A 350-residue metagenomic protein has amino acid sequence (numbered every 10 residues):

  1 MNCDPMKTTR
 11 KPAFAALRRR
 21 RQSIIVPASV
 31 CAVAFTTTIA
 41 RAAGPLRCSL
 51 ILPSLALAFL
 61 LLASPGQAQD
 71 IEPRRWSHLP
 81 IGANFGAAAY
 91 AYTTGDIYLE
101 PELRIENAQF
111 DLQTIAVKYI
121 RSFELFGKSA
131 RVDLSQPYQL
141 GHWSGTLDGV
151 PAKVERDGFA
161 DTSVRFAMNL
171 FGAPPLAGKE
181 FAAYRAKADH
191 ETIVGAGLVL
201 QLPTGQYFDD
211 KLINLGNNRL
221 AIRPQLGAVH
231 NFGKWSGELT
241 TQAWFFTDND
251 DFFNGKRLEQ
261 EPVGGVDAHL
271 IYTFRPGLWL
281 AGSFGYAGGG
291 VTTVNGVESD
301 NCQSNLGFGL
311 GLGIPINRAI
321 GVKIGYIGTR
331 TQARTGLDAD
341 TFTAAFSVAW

Functional and structural regions predicted by a protein language model:
S64-A87, G172-H190: Outer-membrane beta-barrel biogenesis signature
G82, Q109-A116, K153-V164, T192 (+4 more regions): Residues that define the transmembrane beta-barrel architecture of outer-membrane proteins
N84, D96-I97, G127-A130, A173-P174 (+3 more regions): Repeated loop/turn-to-beta-strand initiation elements of outer-membrane beta-barrel proteins
G86-Y92, V132-L140, A196-L202, L239-F245 (+5 more regions): Transmembrane beta-barrel strands of outer-membrane/channel proteins
A88-Y90, V117-R121, V164-L170, L198 (+5 more regions): Residues on the lipid-exposed face of transmembrane beta-strands in outer-membrane beta-barrel proteins
T93-T114, P151-A152, D209-G216: Surface-exposed strand-loop-strand hairpins of Gram-negative outer-membrane beta-barrel proteins
L140-E259: Outer-membrane pore/translocation modules
D251-W350: Outer membrane beta-barrel transmembrane domains
